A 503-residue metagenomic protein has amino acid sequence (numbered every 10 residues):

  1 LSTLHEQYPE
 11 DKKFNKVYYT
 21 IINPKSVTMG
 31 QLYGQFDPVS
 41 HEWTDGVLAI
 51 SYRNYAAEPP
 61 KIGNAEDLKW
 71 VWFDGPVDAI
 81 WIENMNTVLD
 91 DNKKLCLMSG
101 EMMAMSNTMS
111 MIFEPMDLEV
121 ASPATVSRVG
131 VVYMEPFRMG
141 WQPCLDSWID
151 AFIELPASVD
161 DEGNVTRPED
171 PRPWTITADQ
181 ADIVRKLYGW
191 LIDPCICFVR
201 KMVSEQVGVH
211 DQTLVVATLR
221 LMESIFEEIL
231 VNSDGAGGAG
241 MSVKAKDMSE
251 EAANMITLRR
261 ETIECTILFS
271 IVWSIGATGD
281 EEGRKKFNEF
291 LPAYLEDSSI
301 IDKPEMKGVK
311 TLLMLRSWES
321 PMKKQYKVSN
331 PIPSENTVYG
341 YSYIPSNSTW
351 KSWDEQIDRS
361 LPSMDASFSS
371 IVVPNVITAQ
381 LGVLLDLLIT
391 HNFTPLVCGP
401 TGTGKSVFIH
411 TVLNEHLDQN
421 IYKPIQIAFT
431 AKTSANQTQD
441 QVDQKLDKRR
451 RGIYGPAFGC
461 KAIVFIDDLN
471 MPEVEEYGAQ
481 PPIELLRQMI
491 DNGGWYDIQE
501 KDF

Functional and structural regions predicted by a protein language model:
L1-F503: Conformational switch/transducer regions in large eukaryotic molecular machines and scaffolds
